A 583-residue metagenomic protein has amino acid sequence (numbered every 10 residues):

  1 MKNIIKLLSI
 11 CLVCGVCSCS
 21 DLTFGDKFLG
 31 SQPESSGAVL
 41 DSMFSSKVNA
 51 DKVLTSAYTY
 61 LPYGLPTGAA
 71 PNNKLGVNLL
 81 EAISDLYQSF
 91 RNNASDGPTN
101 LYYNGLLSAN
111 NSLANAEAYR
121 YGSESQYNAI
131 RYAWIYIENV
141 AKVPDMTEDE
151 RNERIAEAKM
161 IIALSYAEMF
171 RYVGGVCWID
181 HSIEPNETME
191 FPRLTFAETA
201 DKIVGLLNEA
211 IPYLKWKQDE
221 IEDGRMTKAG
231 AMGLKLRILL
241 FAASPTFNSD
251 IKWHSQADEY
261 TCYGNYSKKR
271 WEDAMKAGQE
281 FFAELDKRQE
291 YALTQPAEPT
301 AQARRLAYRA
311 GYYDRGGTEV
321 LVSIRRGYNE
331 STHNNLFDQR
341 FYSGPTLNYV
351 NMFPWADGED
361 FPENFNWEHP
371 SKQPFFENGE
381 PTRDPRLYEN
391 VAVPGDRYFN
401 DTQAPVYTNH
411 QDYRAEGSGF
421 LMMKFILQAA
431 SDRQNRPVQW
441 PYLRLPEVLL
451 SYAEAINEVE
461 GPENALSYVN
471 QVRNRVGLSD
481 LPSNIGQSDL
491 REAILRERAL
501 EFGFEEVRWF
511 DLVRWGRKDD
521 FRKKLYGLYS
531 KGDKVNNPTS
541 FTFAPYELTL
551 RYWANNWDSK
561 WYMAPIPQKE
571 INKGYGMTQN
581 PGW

Functional and structural regions predicted by a protein language model:
M1-S31: Bacterial Sec-dependent N-terminal signal peptides
S18-L22, Q126, K202, P296-P354 (+4 more regions): Long, intrinsically disordered, low-complexity segments
S20-N100, V176, N208-E209, R225-M232 (+2 more regions): An aromatic- and glycine-enriched ligand-binding surface/loop that stacks and positions planar moieties
V39-T55, T59-A70, N93-V173, E187-D223 (+8 more regions): Conserved, well-structured interaction surfaces
L207-A210, V393-R436, D519, A564 (+1 more regions): Extended glycan-interaction surfaces of carbohydrate-active proteins
